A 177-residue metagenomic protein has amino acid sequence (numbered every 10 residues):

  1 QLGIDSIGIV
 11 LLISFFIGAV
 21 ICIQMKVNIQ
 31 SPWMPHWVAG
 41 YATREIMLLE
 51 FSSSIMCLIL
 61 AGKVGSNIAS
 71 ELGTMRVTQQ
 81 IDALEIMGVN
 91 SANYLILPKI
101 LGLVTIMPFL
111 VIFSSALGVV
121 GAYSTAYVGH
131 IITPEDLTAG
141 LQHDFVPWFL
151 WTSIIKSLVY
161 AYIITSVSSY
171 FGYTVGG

Functional and structural regions predicted by a protein language model:
L2-I55, I59: Active-site cofactor/substrate anionic-group-binding motifs, chiefly glycine- and Lys/Arg-rich phosphate-binding loops
G3, I7-L11, F51, I55 (+1 more regions): Selective transmembrane-helix segments that form parts of the transport pathway or gating/packing helices in multipass
F15, A19, L58, G62 (+5 more regions): Hydrophobic positions within alpha-helical transmembrane segments of bacterial inner-membrane proteins
Q24-L48, F113-L158, Y162, S166-G177: Membrane-interfacial helix-loop-helix connectors in multipass membrane proteins
H36, G40, V77, N93-G102 (+2 more regions): Alpha-helical membrane-protein architecture signal
L49, S53, A61-S66, I106 (+1 more regions): Short alpha-helical transmembrane interface motifs in multi-pass membrane proteins
L58-R76: A hydrophobic alpha-helix feature that marks transmembrane segments and, especially, their cytosolic C-terminal ends
L72-L97: Short cytoplasmic-facing helical segments at TM-TM junctions of multi-pass membrane proteins
